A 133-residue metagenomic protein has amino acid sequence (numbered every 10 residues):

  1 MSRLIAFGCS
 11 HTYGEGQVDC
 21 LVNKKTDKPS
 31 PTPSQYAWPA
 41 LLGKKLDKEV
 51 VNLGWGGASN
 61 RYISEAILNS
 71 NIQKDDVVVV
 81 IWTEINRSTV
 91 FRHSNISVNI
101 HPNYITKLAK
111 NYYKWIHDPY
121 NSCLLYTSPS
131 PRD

Functional and structural regions predicted by a protein language model:
M1-R61: Serine-esterase "nucleophile elbow" of acetyl-processing enzymes
L4-F7, T12-E15, S34-A40, V51 (+1 more regions): N-terminal targeting/anchoring "stem" of glycan-biosynthesis enzymes
N23-K25, C123-Y126: Intrinsic low-complexity, intrinsically disordered segments enriched in polar/basic residues
K28-P31, S97, D133: Phosphate-binding glycine-rich loops and adjacent basic patches that engage nucleotide phosphates, nucleic-acid
A40, K44, L68-N69, P129: Surface-exposed alpha-helical segments enriched in charged/polar residues
V50-G54, V77-I81, R132: A structural signal for short, well-ordered beta-strand segments and their strand-loop junctions that often border
S64-S122: Oxyanion-hole/transition-state-stabilizing segment in secreted/luminal serine hydrolases and related acyltransferases
Y126-D133: Conserved small/polar residues in nucleotide/adenosyl-binding loops
